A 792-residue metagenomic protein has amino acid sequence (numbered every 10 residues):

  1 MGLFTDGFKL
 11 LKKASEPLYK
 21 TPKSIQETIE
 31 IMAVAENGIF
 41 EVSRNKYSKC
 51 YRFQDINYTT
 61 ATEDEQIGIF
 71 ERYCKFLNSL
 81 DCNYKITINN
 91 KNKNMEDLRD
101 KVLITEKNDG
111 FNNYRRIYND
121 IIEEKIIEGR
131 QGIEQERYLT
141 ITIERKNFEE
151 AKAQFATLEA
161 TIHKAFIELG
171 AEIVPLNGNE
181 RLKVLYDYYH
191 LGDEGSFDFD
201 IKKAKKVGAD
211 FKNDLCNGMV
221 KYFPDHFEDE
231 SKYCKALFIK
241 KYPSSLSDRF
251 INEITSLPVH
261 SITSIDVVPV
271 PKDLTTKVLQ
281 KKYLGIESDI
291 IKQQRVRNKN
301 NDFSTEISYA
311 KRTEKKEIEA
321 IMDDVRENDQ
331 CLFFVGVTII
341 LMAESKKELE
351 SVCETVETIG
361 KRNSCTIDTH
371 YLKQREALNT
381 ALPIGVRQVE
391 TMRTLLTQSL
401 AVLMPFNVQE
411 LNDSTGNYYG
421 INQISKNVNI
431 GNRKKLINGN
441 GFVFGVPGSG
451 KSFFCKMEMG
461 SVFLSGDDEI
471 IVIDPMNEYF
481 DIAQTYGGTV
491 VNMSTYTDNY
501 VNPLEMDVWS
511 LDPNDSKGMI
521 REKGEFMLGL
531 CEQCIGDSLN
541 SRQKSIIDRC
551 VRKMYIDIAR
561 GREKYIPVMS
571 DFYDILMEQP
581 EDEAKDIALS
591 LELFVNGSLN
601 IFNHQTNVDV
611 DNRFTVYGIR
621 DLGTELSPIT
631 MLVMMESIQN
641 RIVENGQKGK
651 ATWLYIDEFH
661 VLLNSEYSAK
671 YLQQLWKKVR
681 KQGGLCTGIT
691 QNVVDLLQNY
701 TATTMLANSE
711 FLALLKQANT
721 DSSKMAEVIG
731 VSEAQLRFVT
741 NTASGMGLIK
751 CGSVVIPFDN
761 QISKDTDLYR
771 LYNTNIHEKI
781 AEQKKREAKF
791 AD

Functional and structural regions predicted by a protein language model:
M1-F406: Extended, folded cores of ATP/NTP-driven motor/assembly subunits in large transport and secretion machines
I56, E63-C82, N89, T255 (+10 more regions): P-loop NTPase motor domains
V443: Hydrophobic anchor at the beta1->P-loop junction of P-loop NTPases
K451: Conserved lysine of the Walker
F454: Hydrophobic positions on the alpha1 helix immediately C-terminal to the Walker A/P-loop
S461-I471, Y486, N640-R641: Post-Walker A helix-loop "phosphate-sensing" segment adjacent to the P-loop in P-loop NTPases
G487-V491, T701-L714: A short helix-turn-beta junction within AAA+ P-loop NTPase domains corresponding to the substrate/partner-engaging
I729-K785: Conserved P-loop NTPase
